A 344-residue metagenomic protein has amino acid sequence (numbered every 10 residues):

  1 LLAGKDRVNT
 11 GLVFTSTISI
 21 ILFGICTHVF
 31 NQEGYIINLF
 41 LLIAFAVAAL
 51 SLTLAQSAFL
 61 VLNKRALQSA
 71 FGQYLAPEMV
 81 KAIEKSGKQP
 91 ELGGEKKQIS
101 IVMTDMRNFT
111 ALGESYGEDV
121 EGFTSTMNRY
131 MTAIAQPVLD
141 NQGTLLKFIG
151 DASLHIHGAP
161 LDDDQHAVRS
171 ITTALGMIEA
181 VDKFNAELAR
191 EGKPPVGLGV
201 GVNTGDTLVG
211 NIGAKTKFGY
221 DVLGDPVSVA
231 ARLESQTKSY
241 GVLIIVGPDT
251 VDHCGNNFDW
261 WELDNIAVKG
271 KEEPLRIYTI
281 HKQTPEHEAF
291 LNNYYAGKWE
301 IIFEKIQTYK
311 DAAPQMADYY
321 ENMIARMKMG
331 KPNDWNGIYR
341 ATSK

Functional and structural regions predicted by a protein language model:
L1-Y74: Transmembrane alpha-helices and their extracellular/periplasmic helix-loop junctions in integral membrane proteins
F59-K96, S100: Membrane-proximal helical linkers
P90-E95, I101, P137, L145-K147 (+7 more regions): Replace "in large, NTP-powered and nucleic-acid-processing enzymes" with "in large, NTP-powered factors and other
P90-T173, Y220: Catalytic NTP-binding/metal-coordinating core of nucleotidyl cyclase/transferase enzymes
T126-G143, A159-V200, T204, D225-S239 (+1 more regions): Alpha-helical scaffold within the catalytic cores of cyclic-nucleotide enzymes
T207, T237-I301, A313-N322, M329-N333: Cytosolic regulatory/linker segments at or just downstream of nucleotide-handling modules in signal-transduction
I306-Q307, E321: Inward-facing hydrophobic residues that define packing positions of alpha-helical scaffold repeats
P332-K344: Intrinsically disordered, low-complexity, charge-biased linker/tail regions
